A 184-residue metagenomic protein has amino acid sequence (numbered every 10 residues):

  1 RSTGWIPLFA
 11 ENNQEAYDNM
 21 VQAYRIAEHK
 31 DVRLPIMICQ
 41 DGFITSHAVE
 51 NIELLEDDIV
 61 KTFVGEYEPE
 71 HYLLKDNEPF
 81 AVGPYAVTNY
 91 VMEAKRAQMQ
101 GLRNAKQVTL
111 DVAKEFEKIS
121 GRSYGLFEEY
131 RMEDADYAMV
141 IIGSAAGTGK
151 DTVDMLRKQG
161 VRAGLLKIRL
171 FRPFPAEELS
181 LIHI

Functional and structural regions predicted by a protein language model:
R1-P35, C39-G42: Conserved thiamine diphosphate
T3, I26-K30, V112-R122, M155-Q159: Change "in soluble alpha/beta enzymes" to "in soluble alpha/beta proteins
P35-E128: Conformationally flexible catalytic loops at phosphate/diphosphate-handling active centers
I36-D41, R162-F171: A generic structural motif
V108-Y124, I141-G149, I168-A176: A general structural motif
E133-V161, F174-L179: Redox- and metal-dependent alpha/beta enzyme cores, enriched for Fe-S-associated oxidoreductases and cofactor-handling
I182-I184: Conserved small/polar residues in nucleotide/adenosyl-binding loops
